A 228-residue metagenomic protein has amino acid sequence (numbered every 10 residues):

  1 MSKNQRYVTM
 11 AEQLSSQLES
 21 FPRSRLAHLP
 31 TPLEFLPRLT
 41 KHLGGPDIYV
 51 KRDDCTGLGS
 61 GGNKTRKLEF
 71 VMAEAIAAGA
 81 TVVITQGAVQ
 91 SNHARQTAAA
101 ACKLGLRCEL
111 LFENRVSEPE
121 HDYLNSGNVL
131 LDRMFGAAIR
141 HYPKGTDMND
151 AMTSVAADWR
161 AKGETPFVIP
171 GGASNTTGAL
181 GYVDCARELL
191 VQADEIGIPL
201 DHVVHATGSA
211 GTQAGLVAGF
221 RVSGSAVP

Functional and structural regions predicted by a protein language model:
M1-P228: PLP-dependent amino-acid enzyme catalytic core
